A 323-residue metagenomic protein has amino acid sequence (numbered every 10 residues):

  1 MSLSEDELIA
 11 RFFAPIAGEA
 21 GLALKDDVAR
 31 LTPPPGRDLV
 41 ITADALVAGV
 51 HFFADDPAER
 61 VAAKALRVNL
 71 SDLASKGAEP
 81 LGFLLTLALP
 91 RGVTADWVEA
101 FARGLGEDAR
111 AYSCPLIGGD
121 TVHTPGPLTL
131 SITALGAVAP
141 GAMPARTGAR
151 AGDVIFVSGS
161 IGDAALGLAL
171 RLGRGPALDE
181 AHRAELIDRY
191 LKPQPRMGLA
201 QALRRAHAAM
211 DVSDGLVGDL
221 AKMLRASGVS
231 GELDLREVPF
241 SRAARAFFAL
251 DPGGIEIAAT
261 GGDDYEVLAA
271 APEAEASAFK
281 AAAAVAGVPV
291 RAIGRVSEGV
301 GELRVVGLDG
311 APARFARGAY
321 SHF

Functional and structural regions predicted by a protein language model:
M1-A14, P57, R91-I117, H123-L130 (+2 more regions): Glycine-/charge-enriched secondary-structure boundary and capping motifs
M1-R60, K76, L85, E107: Extreme N-terminal cap/leader segments of soluble proteins
E19, K25-D26, P35-D38, A78-G82 (+10 more regions): Short coil/turn connectors at secondary-structure junctions
P33-P35, L39, L46, P80-R174 (+1 more regions): Glycine-rich anion-binding loops of enzyme active sites
A62-L73, G104, D108: Short, well-ordered amphipathic alpha-helical segments that serve as non-catalytic structural scaffolds within diverse
M143, L199, A278-A282: Hydrophobic side chains in well-ordered alpha-helices
A181-K222: Polyanion-binding loop/helix "lid" in catalytic or ligand-binding cores
